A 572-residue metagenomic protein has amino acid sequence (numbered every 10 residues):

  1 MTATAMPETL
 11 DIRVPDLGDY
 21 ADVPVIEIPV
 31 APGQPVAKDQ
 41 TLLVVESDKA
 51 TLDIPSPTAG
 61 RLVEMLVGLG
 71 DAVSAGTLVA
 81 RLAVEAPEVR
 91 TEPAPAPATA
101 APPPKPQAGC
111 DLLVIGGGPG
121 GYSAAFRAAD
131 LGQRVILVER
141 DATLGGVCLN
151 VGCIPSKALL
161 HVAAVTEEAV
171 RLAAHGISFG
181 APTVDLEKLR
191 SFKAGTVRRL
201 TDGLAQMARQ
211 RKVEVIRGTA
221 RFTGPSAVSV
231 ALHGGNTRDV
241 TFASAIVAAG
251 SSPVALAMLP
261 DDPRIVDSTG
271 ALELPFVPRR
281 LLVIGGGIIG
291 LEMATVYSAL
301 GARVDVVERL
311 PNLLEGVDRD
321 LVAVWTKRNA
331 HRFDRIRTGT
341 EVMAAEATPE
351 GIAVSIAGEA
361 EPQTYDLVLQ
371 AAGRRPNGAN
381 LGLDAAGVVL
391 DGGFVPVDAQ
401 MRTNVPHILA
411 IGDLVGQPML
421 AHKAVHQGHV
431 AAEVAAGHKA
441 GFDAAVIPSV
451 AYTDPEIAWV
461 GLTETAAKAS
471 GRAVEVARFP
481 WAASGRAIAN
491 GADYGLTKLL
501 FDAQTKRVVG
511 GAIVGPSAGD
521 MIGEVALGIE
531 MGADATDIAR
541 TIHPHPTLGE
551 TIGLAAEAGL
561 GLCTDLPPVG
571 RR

Functional and structural regions predicted by a protein language model:
M1-V44, D53, P57, P93-A100 (+1 more regions): Acidic, low-complexity mobile loops and tails
L17, I28-V36, V67-V73, A86 (+1 more regions): Acidic, glycine-anchored pre-beta loop/turn
P106-G120, V277-G287: Beta1/beta-strand and adjacent pyrophosphate-binding region of the FAD-binding site in flavoprotein oxidoreductases
A108-C110, F126-Q133, E139-V277, L310-L314 (+7 more regions): Glycine-rich flavin
L113-I115, A220, D239-G250, L282-I284 (+5 more regions): Short hydrophobic core segments
I115, A124, A129-D141, V147 (+4 more regions): Flexible, glycine-rich terminal cap/loop adjacent to redox cofactors in electron-transfer oxidoreductases
C153, V247-A302, V307, I336 (+2 more regions): Glycine-rich dinucleotide-binding loop and its adjacent helix/turn
D262-R279, P362-V434, G528: FAD-site-proximal beta/loop scaffold in flavoenzymes
